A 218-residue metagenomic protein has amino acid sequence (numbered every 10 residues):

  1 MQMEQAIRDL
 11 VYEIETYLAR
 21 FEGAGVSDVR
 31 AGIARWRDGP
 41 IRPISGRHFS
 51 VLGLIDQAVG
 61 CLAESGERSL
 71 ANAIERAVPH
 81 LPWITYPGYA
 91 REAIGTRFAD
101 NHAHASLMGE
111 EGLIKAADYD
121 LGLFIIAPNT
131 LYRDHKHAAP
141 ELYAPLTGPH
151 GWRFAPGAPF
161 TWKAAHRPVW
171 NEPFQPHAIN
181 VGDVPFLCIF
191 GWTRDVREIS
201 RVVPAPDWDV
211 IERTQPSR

Functional and structural regions predicted by a protein language model:
E4-A117, P216-R218: A short, N-terminal "cap"/entry segment at the start of jelly-roll beta-barrel domains of the cupin/DSBH fold
N101-A103, D120, A139, A165: A generic structural signal for well-ordered coil/turn residues at beta-strand boundaries that shape enzyme active-site
E111, P128-T130, P156, Q175: Short, well-ordered turn and helix-capping elements at secondary-structure junctions
A116-D118, L142-A144, P156-H177: Short acidic-glycine-tyrosine-enriched beta hairpin
D118, L123-N129, K136-W152, W192: Short, conserved beta-strand element in jelly-roll/cupin
Y132-H135, W152-R153, N171, P176-G182: Short beta-strand His + acidic residue motifs that chelate non-heme Fe in jelly-roll/DSBH and cupin folds
E141-L146, W170, D183-V203: A short hydrophobic beta-strand segment most commonly corresponding to one strand of the jelly-roll/cupin
P204-R218: Eukaryotic, compositionally biased intrinsically disordered regions
